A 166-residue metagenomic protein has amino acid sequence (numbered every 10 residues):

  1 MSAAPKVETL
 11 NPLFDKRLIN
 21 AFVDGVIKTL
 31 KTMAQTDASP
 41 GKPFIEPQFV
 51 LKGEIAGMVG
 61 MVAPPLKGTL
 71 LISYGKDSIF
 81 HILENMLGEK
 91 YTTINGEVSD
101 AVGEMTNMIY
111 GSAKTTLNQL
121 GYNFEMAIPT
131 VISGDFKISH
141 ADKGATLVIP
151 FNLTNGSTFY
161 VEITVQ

Functional and structural regions predicted by a protein language model:
M1-Q166: N-terminal auxiliary interaction/assembly segments of multi-subunit proteins
